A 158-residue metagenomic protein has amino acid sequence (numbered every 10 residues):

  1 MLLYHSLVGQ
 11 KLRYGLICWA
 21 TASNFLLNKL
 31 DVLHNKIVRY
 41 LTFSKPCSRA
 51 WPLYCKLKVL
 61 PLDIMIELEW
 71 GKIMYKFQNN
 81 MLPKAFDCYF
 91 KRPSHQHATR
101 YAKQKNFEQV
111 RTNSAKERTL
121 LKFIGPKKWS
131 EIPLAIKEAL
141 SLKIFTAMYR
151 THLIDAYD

Functional and structural regions predicted by a protein language model:
M1-D158: Hydrophobic/basic alpha-helical segments
